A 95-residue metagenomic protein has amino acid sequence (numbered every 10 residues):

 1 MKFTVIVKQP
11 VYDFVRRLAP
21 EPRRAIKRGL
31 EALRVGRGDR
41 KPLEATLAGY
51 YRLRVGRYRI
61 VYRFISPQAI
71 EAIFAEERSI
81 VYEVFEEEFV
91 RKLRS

Functional and structural regions predicted by a protein language model:
M1-G29: Arg/Lys-rich, positively charged N-terminal/basic patches that mediate binding to nucleic acids
K2-V5, R63-S95: Enriched for short, Lys/Arg-rich terminal
R17, A32-L33, F64, A75: Conserved catalytic core of Hanks-type protein kinase domains
P20, E31-V35, V90: Short, intrinsically disordered, mixed-charge
R28-R54: A short, surface-exposed loop/turn module that caps and links secondary-structure elements
L43, G56, F74-E77: A secondary-structure boundary/capping signal
R59-I60: Histidine-centered metal-chelating micro-motifs
